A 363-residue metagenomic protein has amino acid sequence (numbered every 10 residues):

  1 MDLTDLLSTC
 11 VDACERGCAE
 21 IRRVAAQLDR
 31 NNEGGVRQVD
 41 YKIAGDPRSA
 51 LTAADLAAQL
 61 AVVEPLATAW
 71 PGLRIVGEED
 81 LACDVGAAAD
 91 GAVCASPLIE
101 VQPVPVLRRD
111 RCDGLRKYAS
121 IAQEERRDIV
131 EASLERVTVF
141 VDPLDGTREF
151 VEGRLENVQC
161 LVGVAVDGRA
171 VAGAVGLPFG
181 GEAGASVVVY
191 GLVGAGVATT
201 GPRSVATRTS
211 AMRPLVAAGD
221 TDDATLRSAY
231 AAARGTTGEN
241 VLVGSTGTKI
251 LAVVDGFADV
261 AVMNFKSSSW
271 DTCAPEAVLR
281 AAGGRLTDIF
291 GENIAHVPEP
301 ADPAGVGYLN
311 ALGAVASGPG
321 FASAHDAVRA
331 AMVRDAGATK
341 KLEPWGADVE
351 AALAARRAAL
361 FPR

Functional and structural regions predicted by a protein language model:
M1-L144, W345-R363: N-terminal subdomain of lithium-sensitive/metallo-dependent phosphomonoesterases centered on the IMPase/IPPase/PAP
M1-R23, R30-V36, Y230-G235, T248-R363: Oxyanion/phosphate-interacting regions
L66, G146-T147, V216, V253 (+1 more regions): Conserved S/T- and glycine-rich ATP-binding loop of Class I adenylate-forming
R74, A172, D259-V260: Short, Asp-centered acidic motifs that coordinate Mg2+ and/or phosphate in catalytic or ligand-binding sites
R116-A119, R127-G196: DPxDG-like acidic metal-binding loop motif
V197-A198, S204-S245: Short loop->beta-strand "edge-of-pocket" segments that line small-molecule binding or catalytic clefts across diverse
